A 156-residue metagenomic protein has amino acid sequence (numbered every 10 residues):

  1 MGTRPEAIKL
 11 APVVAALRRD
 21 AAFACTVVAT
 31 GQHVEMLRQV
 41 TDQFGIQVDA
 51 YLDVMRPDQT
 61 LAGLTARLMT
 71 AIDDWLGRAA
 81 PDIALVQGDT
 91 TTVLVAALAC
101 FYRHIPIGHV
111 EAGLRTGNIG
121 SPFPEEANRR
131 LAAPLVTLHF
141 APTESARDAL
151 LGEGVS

Functional and structural regions predicted by a protein language model:
M1-G31: N-terminal subdomain of nucleotide-sugar transferases
T3, D89, T143-S145: Helix N-cap/beta->alpha junction signal
A21, A79, R103-I105: Helix C-cap/helix->beta junction micro-motif
A21-R67, A71: Conserved nucleotide-sugar phosphate-binding/catalytic loop shared by glycosyltransferases and other
M69-A80: Short, well-structured alpha-helical segments in soluble
L85-R103: An aromatic- and histidine-rich active-site surface loop
I105-S156: Active-site-proximal region of nucleotide-activated glycan assembly enzymes, centered on histidine/acidic-rich loops
